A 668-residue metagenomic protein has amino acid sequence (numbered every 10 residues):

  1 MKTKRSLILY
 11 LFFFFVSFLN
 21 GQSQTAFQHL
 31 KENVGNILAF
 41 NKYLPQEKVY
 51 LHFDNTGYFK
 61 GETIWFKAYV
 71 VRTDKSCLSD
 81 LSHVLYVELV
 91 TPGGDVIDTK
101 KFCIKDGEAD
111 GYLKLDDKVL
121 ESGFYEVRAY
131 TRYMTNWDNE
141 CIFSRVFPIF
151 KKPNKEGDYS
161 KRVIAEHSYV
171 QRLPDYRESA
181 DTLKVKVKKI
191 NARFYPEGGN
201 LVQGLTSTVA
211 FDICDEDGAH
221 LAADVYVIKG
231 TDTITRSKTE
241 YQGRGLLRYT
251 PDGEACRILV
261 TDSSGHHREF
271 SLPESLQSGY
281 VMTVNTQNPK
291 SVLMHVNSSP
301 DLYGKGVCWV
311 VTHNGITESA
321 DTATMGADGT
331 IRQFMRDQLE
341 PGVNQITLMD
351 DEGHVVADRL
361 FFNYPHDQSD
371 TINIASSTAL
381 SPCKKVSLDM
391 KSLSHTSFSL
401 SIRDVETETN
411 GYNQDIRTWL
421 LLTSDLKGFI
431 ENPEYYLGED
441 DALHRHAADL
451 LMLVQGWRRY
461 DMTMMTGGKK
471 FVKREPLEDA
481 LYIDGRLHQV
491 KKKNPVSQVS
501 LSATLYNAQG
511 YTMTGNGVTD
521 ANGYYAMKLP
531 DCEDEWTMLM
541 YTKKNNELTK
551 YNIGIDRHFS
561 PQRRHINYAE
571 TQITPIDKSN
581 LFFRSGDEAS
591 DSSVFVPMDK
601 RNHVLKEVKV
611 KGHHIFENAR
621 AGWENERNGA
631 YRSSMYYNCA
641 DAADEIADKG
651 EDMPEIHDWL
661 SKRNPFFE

Functional and structural regions predicted by a protein language model:
M1-E32, M390: Bacterial Sec-dependent N-terminal signal peptides
A26-E47, H52, Y58-F59, T63-C103 (+2 more regions): Contiguous segments within soluble domain cores/interaction surfaces
F40-L44, N55, F59, D80 (+12 more regions): Surface-exposed, low-complexity/disordered segments and acidic/polar micro-motifs at processing/linker regions
L44-K48, E88-T99, K229-D232, H313-E318 (+1 more regions): Short beta-strand and strand-turn-strand segments in soluble, beta-rich domains
K67-A68, E88, Y125-Y133, T347: Internal, hydrophobic beta-strand segments that form the core of beta-sheet-rich folds
G111-L115: Ligand-binding face of N-terminal immunoglobulin V-set domains in extracellular IgSF glycoproteins
V225-V227: Short, surface-exposed beta-strand/strand-loop-strand elements in extracellular ectodomains
